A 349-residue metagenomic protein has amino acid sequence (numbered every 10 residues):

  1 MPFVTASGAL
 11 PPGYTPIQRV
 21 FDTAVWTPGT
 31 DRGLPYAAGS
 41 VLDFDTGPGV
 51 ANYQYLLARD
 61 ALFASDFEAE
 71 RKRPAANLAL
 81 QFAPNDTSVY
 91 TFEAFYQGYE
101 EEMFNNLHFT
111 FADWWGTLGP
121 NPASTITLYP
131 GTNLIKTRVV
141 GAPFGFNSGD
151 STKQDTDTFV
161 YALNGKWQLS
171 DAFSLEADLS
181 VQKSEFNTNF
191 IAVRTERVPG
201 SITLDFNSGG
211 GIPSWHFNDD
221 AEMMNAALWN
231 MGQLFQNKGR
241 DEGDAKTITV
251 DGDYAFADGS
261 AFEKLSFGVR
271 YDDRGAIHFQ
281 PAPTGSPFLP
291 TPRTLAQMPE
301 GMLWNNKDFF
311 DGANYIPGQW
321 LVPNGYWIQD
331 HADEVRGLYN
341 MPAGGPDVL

Functional and structural regions predicted by a protein language model:
M1-T117, P122-P130, Q154-N164: Transmembrane beta-barrel wall of Gram-negative outer-membrane proteins
V4, G8-R59, P122-P143, L204-Q233 (+1 more regions): Flexible glycine-rich, low-complexity coil/linker segments exposed to the extracellular/periplasmic environment
V4-V25, L175-E176, S180-R197: Amphipathic, soluble alpha/beta structural segments
Y14-T15, L107-F111, I191-E196, P281-F288: Short secondary-structure boundary/capping segments
R59-N105, V140-A192, M224-P283, D311-L349: Outer-membrane beta-barrel transmembrane strands
D113-G116, V198-S201, G210-G211, F288: Short, intrinsically disordered/low-complexity patches at protein termini and at juxtamembrane boundaries
A192, I202-D205: Outer-membrane beta-barrel domain signature, especially the mid-to-C-terminal portions of large Gram-negative OMP
